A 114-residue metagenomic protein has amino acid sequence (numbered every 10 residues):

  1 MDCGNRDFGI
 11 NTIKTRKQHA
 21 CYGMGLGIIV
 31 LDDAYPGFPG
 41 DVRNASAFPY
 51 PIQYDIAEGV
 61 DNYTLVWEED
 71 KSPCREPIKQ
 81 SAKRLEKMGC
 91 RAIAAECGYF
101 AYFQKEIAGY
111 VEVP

Functional and structural regions predicted by a protein language model:
D2-P77: N-terminal glycine-rich anion-binding loop in soluble enzyme alpha/beta folds
R16-Q18, K83, Q104: Short, flexible, glycine/charge-rich loop motifs used to bind or transfer phosphoryl groups or to couple energy/partner
K17-C21, K87, A108: Solvent-exposed alpha-helices and their adjacent loops that cap or buttress functional pockets in soluble metabolic
P51-D55, L85, G89-C90: Residue-level detection of beta-strand scaffold positions
E68-K71, C97, E112: Short gly/ser-rich anion-binding loops that grip negatively charged ligand groups
P73-G89: Short, well-structured alpha-helical segments in soluble
M88-Q104: N-terminal glycine-rich "phosphate-gripper" loop used for MgATP/nucleotide binding and carboxylate activation
E106-P114: Short, acidic/small-residue loops that bind anionic groups at enzyme active sites
